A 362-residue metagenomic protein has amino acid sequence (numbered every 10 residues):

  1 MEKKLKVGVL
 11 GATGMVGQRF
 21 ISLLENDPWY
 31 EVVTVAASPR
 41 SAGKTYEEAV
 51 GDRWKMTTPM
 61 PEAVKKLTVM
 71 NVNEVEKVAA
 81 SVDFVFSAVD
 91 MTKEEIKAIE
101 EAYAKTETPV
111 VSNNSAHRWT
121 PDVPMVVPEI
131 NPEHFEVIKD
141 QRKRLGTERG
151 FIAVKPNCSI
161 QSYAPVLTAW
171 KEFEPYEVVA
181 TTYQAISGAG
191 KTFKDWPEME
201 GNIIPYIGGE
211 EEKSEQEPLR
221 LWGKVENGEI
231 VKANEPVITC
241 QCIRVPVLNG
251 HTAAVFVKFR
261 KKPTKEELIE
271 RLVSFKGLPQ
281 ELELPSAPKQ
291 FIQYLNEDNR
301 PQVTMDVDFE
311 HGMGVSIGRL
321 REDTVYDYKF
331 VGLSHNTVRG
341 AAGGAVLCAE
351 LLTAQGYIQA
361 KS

Functional and structural regions predicted by a protein language model:
M1-P205, V237, F309, V315-S316 (+2 more regions): N-terminal Rossmann-like NAD(P) cofactor-binding subdomain of oxidoreductases, focused on the glycine-rich
S187-S362: Charged docking surfaces used in two-component/phosphorelay signaling
